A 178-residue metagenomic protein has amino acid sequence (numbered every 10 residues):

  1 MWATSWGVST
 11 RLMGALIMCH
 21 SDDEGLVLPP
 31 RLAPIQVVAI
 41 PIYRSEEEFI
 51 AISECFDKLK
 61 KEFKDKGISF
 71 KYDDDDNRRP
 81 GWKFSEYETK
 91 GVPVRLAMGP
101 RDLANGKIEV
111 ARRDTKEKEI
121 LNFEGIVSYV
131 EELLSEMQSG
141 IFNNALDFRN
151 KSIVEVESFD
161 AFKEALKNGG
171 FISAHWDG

Functional and structural regions predicted by a protein language model:
M1-G178: NTP/phosphate- and nucleic-acid-binding module
